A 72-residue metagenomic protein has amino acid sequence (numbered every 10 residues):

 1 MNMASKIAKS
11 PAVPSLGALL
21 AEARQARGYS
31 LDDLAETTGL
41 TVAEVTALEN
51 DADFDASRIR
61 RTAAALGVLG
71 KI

Functional and structural regions predicted by a protein language model:
M1-M3, K71-I72: Short intrinsically disordered terminal tails
N2-A26: A short, Lys/Arg-rich alpha-helix, primarily the initiator
L20, L31, V42, I59: Helix-turn-helix DNA-binding elements, focusing on the entry/boundary residues of the two helices that contact DNA
L20, L34-A35, V45-L48: Conserved hydrophobic/aromatic packing and binding residues within compact polymer-binding modules
R24, A35, A63: The alpha-helix within a helix-turn-helix
Y29-D32, D55: Short, charged amphipathic recognition helices of the HTH superfamily and cognate SANT/SANTA-like modules
G39, A56-I72: DNA major-groove recognition helix of helix-turn-helix/homeodomain DNA-binding modules
L40-F54: Recognition helix of helix-turn-helix/homeodomain-like DNA-binding domains that insert into the DNA major groove
